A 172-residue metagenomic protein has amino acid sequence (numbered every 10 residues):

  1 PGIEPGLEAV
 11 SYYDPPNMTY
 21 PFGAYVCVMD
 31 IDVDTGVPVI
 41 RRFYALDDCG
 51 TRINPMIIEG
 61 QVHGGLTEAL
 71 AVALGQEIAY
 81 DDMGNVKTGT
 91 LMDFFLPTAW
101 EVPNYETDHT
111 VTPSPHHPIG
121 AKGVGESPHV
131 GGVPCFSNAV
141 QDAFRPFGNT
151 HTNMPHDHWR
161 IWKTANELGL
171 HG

Functional and structural regions predicted by a protein language model:
P1-G172: C-terminal catalytic domains of large/alpha subunits in multi-subunit enzymes
